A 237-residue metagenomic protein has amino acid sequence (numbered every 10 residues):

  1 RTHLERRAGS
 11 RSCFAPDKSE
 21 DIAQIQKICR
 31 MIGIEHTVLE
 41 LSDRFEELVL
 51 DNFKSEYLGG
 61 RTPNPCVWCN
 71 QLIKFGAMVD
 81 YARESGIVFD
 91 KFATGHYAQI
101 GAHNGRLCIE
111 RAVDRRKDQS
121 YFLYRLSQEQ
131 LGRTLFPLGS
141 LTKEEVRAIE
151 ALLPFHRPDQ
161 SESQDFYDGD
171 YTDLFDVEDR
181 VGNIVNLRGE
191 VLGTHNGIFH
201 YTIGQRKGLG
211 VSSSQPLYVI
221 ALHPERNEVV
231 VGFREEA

Functional and structural regions predicted by a protein language model:
R1-Y124, E144-E145, V219: ATP-dependent adenylation/nucleotidyltransferase module used to activate substrates
A93-A237: AMP-forming adenylation/ATP pyrophosphatase catalytic core
